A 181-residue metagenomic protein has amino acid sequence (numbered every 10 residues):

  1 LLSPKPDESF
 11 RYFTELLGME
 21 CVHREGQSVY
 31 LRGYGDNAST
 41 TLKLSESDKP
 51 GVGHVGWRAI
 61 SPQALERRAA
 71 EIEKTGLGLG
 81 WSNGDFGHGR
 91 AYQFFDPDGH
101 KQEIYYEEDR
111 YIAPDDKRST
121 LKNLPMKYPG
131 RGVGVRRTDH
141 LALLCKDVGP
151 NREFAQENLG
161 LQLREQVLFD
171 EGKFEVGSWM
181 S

Functional and structural regions predicted by a protein language model:
L1-A38, L143-S181: Core segments of cupin and vicinal oxygen chelate
L1-D7, V52-W57, D116-G149, Q162: N-terminal beta-strand motif that seeds the catalytic metal site of vicinal oxygen chelate
L2-D7, G56-K101, C145-Q156: Vicinal oxygen chelate
F10, S45-K49, F94, V133-V135: Short, low-complexity cationic-aromatic patches
H23-Q27, R32-I60, G80: Conserved donor-binding loop and adjoining core beta-sheet/short helix segment in diverse acyl/aminoacyl transferases
Q27, G51, R90, R137 (+1 more regions): Residues that flank catalytic or metal-binding motifs in active/ligand-binding sites
S47, G84-G87, F169-G172: A short beta-turn/loop motif at secondary-structure boundaries
A69-G134, E175-M180: Vicinal oxygen chelate
